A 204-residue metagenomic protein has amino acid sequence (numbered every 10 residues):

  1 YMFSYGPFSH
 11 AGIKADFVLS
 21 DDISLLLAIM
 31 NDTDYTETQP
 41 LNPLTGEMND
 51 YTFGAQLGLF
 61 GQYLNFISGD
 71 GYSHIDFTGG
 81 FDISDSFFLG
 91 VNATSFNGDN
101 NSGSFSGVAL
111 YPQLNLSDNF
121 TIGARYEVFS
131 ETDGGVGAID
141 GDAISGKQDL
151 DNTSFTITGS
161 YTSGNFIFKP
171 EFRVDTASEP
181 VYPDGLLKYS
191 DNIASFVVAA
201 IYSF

Functional and structural regions predicted by a protein language model:
Y1-G58, Y63-S68, I144: Surface-exposed coil loops of outer-membrane beta-barrel proteins
Y63-F66, D70-F204: Outer-membrane beta-barrel pore domains
